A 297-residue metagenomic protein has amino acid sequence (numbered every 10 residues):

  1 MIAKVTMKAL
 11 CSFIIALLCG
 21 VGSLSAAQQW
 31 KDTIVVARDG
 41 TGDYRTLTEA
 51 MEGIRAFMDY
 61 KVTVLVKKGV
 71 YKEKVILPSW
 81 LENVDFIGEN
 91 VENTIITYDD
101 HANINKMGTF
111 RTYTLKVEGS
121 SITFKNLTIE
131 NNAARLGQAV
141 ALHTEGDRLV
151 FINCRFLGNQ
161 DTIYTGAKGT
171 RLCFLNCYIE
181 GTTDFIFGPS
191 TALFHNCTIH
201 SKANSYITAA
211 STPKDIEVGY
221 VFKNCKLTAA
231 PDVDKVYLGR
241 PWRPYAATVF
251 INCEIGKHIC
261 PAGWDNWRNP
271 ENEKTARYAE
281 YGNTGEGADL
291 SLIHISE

Functional and structural regions predicted by a protein language model:
I2-F13: Bacterial N-terminal signal peptides that target proteins for export
I2-K4, G20, K235: Detector for intrinsically disordered, low-structure N-terminal pre-sequences
C11-G22: Bacterial N-terminal signal peptides
Q28-S296: Sequence-level preference for short, compositionally simple segments enriched in small aliphatic or small polar residues
